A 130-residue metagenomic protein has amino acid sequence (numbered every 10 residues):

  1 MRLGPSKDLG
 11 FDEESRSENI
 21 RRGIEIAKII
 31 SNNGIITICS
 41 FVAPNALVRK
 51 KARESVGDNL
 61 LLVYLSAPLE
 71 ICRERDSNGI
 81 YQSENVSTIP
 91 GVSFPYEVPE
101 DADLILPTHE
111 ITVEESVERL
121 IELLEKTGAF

Functional and structural regions predicted by a protein language model:
M1-K28, N32: Conserved substrate/cofactor phosphate-moiety recognition/catalytic segment in nucleotide-dependent phosphotransferases
G10-E14, S55-G57, G79-S83: Short, hinge-like loop/turn segments at secondary-structure boundaries
S17, R21, A43, E114: Conserved phosphate-coordination/catalytic loops
K28-I35, R53-D58, Y96-P99: Conserved catalytic network of the ASCE P-loop NTPase/AAA+ motor domain
I38-A43, S55-E74, L106: Conserved phosphate-donor/acceptor-positioning beta-strand/loop module used by diverse small-molecule
K50: Active-site phosphate/pyrophosphate- and oxyanion-stabilizing loops and adjacent acidic/basic residues in soluble
S66-R119, K126-F130: Small-molecule kinase domains that catalyze NTP-dependent phosphoryl transfer to phosphate-bearing small molecules
